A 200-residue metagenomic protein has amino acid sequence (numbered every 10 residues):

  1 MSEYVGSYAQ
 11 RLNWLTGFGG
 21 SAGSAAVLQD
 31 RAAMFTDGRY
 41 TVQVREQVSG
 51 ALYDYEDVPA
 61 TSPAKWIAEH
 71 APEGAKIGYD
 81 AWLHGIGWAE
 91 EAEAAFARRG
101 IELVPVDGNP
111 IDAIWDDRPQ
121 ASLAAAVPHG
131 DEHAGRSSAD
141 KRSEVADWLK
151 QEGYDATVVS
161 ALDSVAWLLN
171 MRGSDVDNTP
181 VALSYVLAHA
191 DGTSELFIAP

Functional and structural regions predicted by a protein language model:
M1-P72, H84, W88-P200: N-terminal accessory/capping or targeting/presequence segment of soluble
I77: Ligand-binding face of N-terminal immunoglobulin V-set domains in extracellular IgSF glycoproteins
